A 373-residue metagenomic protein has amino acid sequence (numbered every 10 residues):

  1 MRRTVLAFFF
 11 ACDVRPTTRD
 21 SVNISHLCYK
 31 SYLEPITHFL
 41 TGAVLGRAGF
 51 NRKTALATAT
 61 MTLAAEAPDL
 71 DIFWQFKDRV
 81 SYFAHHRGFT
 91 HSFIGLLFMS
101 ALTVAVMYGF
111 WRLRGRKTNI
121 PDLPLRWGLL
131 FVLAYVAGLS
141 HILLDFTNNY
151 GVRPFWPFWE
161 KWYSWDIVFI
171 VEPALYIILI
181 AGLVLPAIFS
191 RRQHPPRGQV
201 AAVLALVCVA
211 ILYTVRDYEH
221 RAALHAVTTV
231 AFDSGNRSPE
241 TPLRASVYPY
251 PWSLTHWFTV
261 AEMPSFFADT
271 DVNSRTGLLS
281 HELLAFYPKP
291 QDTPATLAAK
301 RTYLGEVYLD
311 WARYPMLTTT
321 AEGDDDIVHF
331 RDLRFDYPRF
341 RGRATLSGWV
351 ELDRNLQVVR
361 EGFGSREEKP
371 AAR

Functional and structural regions predicted by a protein language model:
M1-D13: Positively charged N-terminal leader segments that act as targeting/secretion signals
T4, S25-C28, A299, L304: A general marker of short, structured functional hotspots
D13, L27-K30, L309, P315: Compositionally biased, intrinsically disordered low-complexity regions enriched in proline and serine
N23-H225, T229-A231, S238, A245 (+1 more regions): N-terminal membrane-targeting hydrophobic helices
G235-R244, P251-R373: Extracytosolic and intramembrane catalytic regions of membrane-associated proteins in envelope/secretory systems
